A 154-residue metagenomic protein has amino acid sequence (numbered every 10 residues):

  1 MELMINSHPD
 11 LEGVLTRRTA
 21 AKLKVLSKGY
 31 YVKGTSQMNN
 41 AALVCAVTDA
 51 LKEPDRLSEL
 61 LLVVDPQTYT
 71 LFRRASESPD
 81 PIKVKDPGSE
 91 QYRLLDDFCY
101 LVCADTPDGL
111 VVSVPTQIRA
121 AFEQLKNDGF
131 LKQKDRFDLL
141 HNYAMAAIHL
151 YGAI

Functional and structural regions predicted by a protein language model:
M1-I154: Type-3 copper protein
